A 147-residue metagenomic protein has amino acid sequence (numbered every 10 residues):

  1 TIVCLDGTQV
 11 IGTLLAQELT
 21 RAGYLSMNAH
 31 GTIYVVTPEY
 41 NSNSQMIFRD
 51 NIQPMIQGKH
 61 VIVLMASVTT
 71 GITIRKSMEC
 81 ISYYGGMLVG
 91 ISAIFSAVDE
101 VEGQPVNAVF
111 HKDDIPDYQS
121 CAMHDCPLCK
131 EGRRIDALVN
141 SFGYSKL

Functional and structural regions predicted by a protein language model:
T1, A29-T32, L88-G90: Residue-level recognition of the N-termini of beta-strands and the immediately preceding loop/turn
T1-T8: Short glycine-rich phosphate-binding loop at a beta-alpha junction
V3, I62-L64: Structural motif
L5, V36-T37, S92: Short beta-strand segments
Q9-I62, I72: Short, glycine/charge-rich flexible loops or terminal/linker lids adjacent to PRPP-binding catalytic cores
Q17-L25, K76-M87: A short, gly/pro- and small-residue-rich
M65-M78: Acidic, divalent-metal-coordinating active-site segment for phosphoryl/phosphodiester hydrolysis, typified by short
M78-L147: PRPP-dependent phosphoribosyltransferase catalytic core
